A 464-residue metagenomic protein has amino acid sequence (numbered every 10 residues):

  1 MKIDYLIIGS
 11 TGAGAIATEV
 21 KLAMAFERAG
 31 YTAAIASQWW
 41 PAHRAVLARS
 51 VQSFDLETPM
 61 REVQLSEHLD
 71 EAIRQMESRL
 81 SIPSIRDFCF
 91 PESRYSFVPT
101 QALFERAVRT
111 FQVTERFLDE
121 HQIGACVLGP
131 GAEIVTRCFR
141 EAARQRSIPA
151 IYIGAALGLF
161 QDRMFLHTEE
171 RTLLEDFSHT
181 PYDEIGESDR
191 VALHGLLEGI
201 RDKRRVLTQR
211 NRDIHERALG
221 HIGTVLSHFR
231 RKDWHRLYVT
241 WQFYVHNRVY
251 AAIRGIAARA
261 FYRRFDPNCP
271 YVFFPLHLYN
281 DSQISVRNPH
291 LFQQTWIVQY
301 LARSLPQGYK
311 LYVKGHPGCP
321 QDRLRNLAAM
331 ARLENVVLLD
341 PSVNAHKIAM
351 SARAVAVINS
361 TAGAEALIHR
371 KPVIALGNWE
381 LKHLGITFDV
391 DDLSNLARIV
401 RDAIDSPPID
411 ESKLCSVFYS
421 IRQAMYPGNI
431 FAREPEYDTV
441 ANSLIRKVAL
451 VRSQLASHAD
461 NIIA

Functional and structural regions predicted by a protein language model:
M1-G12, S37-W39, V127, L276-Y279: Nucleotide-activated donor-dependent transferases that construct or modify glycoconjugates
G9-V20, L128, S282-N288: A short, glycine/small-residue-rich beta-strand->loop->alpha-helix junction that serves as a flexible
A25-T114, G158-A251, N461-I462: Conserved N-terminal ligand/cofactor-binding loop architecture of enzyme catalytic domains
Q112-L174: Conserved nucleotide-sugar donor-interacting segment of glycosyltransferase catalytic cores, predominantly GT-B
L128-G129, D340-F388: A donor-sugar binding/catalytic signature common to diverse glycosyltransferases and related nucleotide-sugar
L174-G223, T387-A464: Leloir-type glycosyltransferase catalytic cores
Y262-A302, Y309, G315-G318, Q423-I430: Active-site donor-nucleotide binding/catalytic segment of nucleotide-sugar enzymes
V298-L338: Catalytic donor nucleotide-activated moiety binding site of glycosyltransferases and closely related
